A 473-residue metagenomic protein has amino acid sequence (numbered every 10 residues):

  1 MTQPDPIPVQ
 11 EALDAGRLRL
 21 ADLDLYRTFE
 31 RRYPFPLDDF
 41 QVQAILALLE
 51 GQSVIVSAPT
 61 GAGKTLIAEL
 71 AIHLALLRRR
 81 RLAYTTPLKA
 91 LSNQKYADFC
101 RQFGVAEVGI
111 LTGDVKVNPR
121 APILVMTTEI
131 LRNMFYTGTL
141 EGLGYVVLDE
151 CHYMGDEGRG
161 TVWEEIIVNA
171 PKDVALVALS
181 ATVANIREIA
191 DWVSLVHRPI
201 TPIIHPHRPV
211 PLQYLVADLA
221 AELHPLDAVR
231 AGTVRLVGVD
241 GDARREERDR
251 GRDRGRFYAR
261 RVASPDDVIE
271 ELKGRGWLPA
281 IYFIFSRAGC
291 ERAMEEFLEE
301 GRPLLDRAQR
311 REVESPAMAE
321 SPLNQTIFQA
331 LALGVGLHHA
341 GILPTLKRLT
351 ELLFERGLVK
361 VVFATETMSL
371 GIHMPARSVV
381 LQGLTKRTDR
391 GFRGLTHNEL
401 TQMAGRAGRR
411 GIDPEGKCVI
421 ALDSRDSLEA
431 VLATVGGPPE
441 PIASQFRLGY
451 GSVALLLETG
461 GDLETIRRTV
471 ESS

Functional and structural regions predicted by a protein language model:
M1-V54, R80, V210-P211, A231 (+2 more regions): Helicase-associated low-complexity/disordered flanking segments
L46-V54, K64-R80, E164-N169: Walker A/P-loop NTP-binding motif
R80-N133, D191: Conserved nucleic-acid-binding Ia/Ib motif block in the N-terminal RecA-like helicase ATPase lobe
T85, C100-G109, F283, R287-V361 (+1 more regions): Conserved C-terminal RecA-like helicase domain
L124, T128-I130, T137-A178: SF2 helicase catalytic motif II
V168, A175-V177, T182-E296, G336 (+1 more regions): Conserved interdomain linker/interface between the two RecA-like ATPase lobes of SF2 helicase motors
A175, M374, S378-G436: Conserved segment of the helicase C-terminal RecA-like domain
R406-S473: C-terminal helicase module of SF1/SF2 nucleic-acid helicases/translocases
